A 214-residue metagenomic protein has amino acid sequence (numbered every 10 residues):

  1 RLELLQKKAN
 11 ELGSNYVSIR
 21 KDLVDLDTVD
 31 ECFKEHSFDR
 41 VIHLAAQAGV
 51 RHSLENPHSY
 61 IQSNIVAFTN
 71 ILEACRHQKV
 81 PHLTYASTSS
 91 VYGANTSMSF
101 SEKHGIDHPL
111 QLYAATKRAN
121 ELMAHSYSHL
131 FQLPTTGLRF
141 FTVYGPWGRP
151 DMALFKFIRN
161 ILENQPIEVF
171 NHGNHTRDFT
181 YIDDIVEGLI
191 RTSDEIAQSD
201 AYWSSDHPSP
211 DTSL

Functional and structural regions predicted by a protein language model:
R1-V143, V186-S193: N-terminal Rossmann-like NAD(P)+-binding domain of SDR-like oxidoreductases, especially those catalyzing
K79-L83, Q132-P134, P166, H172 (+1 more regions): Active-site loop of short-chain dehydrogenase/reductase
M98-S99, P150-I158: A glycine/serine/threonine-rich, flexible loop-to-helix segment that serves as the NAD(P) cofactor-binding "lid"
K103-G105, R139-F141, F170-H175, D206: Short linear capping/connector segments at secondary-structure termini
L110-Y113, F141-D151, N171-D183: Glycine-rich "substrate-gating" loop/helix at the edge of Rossmann-like oxidoreductase active sites
F155-E168, R177-L214: Alpha-helical substrate-binding/gating segment
